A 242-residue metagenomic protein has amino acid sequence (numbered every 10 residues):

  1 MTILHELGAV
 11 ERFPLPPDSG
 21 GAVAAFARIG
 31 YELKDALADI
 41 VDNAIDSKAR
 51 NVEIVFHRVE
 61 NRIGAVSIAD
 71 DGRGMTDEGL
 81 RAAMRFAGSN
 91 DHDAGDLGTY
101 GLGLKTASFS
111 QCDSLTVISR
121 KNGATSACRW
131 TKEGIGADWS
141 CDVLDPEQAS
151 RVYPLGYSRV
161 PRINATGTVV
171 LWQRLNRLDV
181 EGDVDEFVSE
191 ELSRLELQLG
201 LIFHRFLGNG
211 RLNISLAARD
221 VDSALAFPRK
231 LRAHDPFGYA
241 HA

Functional and structural regions predicted by a protein language model:
M1, F187, E191, L195 (+1 more regions): Charged regulatory segments coupled to nucleotide-binding catalytic modules in large multidomain enzymes
M1-E53, H57, E78-R81: Bergerat-fold GHKL ATPase/HATPase_c domain
A27-Y31, D46, R73-G74, G182-S193: Ordered, soluble secondary-structure elements with a strong preference for glycine-centered loop motifs and nearby
I45-G95, T99: Conserved beta-strand-loop-beta-strand hairpin that lines the nucleotide-binding pocket of ATP/GTP-utilizing enzymes
D93-A218: GHKL-type ATPase core
R151-S158, L225-A242: GHKL/Histidine-kinase-like ATPase module
A218-L225: Short acidic beta-strand-loop surface patches of small beta-rich interaction domains
